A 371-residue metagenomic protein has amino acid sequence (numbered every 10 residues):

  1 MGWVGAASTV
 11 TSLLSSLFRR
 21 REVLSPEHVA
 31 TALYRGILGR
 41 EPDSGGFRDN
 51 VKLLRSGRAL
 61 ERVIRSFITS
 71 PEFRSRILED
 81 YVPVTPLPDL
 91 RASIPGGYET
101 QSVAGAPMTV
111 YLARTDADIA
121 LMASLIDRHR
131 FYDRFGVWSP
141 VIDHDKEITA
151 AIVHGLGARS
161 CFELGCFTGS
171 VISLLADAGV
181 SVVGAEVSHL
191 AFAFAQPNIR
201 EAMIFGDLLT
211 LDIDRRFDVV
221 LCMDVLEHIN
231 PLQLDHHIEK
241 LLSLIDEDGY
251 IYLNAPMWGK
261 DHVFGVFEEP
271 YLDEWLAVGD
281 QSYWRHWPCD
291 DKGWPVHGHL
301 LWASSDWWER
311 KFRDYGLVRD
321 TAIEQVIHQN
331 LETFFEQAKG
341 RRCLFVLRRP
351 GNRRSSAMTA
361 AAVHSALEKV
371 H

Functional and structural regions predicted by a protein language model:
G2-P88: Composition-driven recognition of low-complexity segments enriched in small/aliphatic/hydroxylated residues
N50, L90, G97, R128-H144 (+6 more regions): S-adenosyl-L-methionine-dependent methyltransferase catalytic module, highlighting the catalytic core
L90-H154: Conserved class I S-adenosyl-L-methionine
L156, I213-R215: Glycine-rich phosphate-binding loop signature in dinucleotide/nucleotide-binding domains
G157-F167: Conserved class I S-adenosyl-L-methionine
S160, S181, R216-D218: Structural signature of beta-strand start/N-cap positions in the alpha/beta core of ABC transporter nucleotide-binding
G169-T210: Class I SAM-dependent methyltransferase SAM/SAH-binding core
